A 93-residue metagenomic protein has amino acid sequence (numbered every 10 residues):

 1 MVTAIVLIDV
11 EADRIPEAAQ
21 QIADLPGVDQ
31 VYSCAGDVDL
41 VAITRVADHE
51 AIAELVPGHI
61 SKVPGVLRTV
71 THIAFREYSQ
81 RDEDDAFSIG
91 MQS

Functional and structural regions predicted by a protein language model:
M1-S93: A compositional/biophysical signature of low hydrophobicity enriched in polar/charged and small residues
